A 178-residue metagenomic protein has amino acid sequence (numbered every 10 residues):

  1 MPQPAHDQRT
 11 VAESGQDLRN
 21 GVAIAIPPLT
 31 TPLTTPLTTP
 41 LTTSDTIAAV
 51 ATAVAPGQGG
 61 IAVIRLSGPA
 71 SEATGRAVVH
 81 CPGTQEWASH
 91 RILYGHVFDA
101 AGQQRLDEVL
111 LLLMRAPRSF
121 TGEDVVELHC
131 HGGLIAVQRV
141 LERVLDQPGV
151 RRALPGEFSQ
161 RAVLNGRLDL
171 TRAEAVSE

Functional and structural regions predicted by a protein language model:
P2-H6, N20-I26, T30-T31, T39-E178: A glycine-rich (often HGG/GG-containing) alpha/beta subdomain
A5, T10-S14: Short linear motifs in low-complexity or flexible loops
